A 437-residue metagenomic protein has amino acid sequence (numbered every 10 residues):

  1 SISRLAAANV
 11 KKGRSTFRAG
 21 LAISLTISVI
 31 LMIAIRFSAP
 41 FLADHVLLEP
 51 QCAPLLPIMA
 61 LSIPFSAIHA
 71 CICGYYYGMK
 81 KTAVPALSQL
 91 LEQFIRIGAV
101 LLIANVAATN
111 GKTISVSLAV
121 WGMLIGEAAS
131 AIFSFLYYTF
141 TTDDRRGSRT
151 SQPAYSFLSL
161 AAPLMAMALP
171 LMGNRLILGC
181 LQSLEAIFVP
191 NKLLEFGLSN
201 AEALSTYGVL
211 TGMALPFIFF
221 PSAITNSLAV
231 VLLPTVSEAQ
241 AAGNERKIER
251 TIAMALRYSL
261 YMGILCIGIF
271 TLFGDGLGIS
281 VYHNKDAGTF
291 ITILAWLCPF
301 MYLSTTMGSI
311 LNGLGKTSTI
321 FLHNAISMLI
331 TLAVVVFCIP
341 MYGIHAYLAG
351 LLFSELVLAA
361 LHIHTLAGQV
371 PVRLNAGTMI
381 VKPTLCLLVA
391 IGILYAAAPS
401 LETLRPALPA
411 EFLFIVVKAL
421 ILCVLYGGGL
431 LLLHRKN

Functional and structural regions predicted by a protein language model:
S1-N9, I218-G243, I252: Helix-loop junctions and terminal segments of transmembrane helices in multi-pass membrane transport/translocation
N9-A19, I33-M59, T109-L118, S280-I291 (+1 more regions): Membrane-interface helix-capping segments at transmembrane helix termini in multi-pass transporters
L21-H45, E249-F300, A333: Alpha-helical transmembrane segments of multi-pass membrane transport and lipid-handling proteins
L31-C180: Hydrophobic transmembrane helix module of multi-pass membrane transport proteins
S66-S88, W296-I326: Membrane-interface junctions at transmembrane-helix termini in multi-pass inner-membrane proteins
A83, F94-I132, L136-Y137, S318 (+6 more regions): Membrane-interface helix-loop junctions in multi-pass transport and translocation proteins
M123-G126, S130, S134, Y138 (+1 more regions): Transmembrane helical elements of multi-pass membrane transporters/channels
R175, G179-C180, T378-N437: Transmembrane alpha-helical segments of multi-pass transport proteins
